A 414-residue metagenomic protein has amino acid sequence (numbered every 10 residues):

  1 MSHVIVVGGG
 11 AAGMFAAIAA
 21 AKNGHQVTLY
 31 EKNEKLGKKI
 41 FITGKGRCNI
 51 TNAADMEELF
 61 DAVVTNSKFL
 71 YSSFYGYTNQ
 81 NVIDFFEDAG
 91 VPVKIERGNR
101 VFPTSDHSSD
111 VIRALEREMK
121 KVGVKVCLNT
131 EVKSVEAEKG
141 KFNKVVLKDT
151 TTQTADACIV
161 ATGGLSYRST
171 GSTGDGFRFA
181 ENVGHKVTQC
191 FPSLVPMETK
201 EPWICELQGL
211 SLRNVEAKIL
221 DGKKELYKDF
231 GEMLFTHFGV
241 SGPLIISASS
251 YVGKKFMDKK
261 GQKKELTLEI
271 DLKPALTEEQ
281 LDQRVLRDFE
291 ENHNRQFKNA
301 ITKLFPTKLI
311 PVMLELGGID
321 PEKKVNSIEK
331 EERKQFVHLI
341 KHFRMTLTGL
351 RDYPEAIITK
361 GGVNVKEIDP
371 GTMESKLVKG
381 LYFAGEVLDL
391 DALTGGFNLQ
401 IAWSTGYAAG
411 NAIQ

Functional and structural regions predicted by a protein language model:
S2, K148-A157, K228-D229: Core beta-strand elements of the Rossmann-like FAD/NAD(P) dinucleotide-binding domain in flavoenzyme oxidoreductases
H3-L29, A409-Q414: N-terminal Rossmann-like FAD-binding beta1-loop-alpha1 element of flavoenzymes
I5-V7, Y30, V132, Q153-R168 (+3 more regions): Short hydrophobic core segments
A21-K45: Glycine-rich FAD pyrophosphate-binding loop
E34-L36, I42, I50, M56-E57 (+3 more regions): An anion/pyrophosphate-binding glycine-rich loop and adjacent beta-alpha core in soluble alpha-beta enzymes
R47-I95: Glycine-rich active-site loop/strand segments that organize a redox cofactor
C127-T130, S134, P311-D391: A glycine-rich dinucleotide-binding beta-alpha-beta segment and adjacent secondary-structure elements that constitute
A157-W203: Glycine-rich loop(s) and the adjacent beta-strand/alpha-helix scaffold that form part
